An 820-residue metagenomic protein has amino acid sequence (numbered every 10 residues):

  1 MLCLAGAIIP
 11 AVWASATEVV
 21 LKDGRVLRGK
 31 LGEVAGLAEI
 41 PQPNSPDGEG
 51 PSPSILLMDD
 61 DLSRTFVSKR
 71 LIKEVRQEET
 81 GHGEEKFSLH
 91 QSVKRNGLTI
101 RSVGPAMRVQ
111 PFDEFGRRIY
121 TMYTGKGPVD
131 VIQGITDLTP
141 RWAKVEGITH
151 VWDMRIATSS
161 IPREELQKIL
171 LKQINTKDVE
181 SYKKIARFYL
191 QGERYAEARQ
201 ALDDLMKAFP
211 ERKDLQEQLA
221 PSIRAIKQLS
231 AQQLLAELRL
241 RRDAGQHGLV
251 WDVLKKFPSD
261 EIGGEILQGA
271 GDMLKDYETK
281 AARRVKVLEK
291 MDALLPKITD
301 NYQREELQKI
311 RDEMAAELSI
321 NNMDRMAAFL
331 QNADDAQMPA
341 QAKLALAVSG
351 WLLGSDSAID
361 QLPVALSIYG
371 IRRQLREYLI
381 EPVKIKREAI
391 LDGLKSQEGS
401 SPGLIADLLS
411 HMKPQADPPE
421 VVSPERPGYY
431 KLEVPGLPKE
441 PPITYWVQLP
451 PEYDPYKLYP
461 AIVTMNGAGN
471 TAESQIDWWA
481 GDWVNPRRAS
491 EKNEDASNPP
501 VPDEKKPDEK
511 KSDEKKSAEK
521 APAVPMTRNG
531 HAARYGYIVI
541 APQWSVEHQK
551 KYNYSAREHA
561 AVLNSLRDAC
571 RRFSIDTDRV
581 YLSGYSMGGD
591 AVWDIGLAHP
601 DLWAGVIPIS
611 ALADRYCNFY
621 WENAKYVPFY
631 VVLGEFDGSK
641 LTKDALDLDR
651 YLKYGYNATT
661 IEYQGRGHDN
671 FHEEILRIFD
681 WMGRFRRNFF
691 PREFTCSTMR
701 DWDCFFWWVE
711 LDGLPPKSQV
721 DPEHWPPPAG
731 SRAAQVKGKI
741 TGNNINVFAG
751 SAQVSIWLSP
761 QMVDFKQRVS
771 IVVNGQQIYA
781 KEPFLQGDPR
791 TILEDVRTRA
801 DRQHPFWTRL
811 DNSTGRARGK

Functional and structural regions predicted by a protein language model:
M1-A11: Bacterial N-terminal signal peptides
W13-E317, G787-G819: Compositionally biased alpha-helical segments
L274-Y459, D788, I792-D795, D801: A domain-start/cap signature at the N-terminus of enzymes
L458-A461, M465-R571: Active-site machinery of serine-nucleophile hydrolases
R571, D578-K625: Primarily recognizes the serine-hydrolase "nucleophile elbow" in alpha/beta-hydrolase and SGNH/GDSL folds
A624, Y630-L633: Short beta-strand/loop motif that positions the catalytic acidic residue of the alpha/beta-hydrolase fold
G638, T642-N746, G750-S751, P789: C-terminal catalytic histidine-bearing segment of alpha/beta-hydrolase fold enzymes
W702-K820: C-terminal beta-sandwich/jelly-roll accessory domains of carbohydrate-active enzymes
